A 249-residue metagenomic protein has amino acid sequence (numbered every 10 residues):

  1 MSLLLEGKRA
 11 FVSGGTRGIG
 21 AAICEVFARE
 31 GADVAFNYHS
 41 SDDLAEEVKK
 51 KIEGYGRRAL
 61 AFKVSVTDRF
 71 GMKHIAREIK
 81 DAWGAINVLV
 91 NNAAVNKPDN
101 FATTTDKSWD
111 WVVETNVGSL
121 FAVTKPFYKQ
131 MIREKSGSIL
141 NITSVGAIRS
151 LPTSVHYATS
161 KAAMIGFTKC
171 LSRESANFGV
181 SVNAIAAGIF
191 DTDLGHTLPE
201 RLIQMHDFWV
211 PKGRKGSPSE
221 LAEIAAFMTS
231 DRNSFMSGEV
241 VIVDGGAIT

Functional and structural regions predicted by a protein language model:
R9, T16-R17: Conserved glycine-rich cofactor-binding loop
N100-F101, T105-V113, G195, H206: Substrate-binding pocket helix/loop in short-chain dehydrogenase/reductase
F121, S217-V243, I248: C-terminal substrate-recognition "lid" of short-chain dehydrogenase/reductases
T124, S160, T168: Active-site helix of classical SDR
K129, R173-E174, S234: Alpha-helical segment proximal to the catalytic Tyr-Lys
S144: Residue(s) in the substrate-gating loop at a strand-loop-helix junction that position the organic substrate next
A176, S181, M236-G238: Short, small/polar-rich loop/turn modules that mediate ligand/substrate recognition or access, typified
